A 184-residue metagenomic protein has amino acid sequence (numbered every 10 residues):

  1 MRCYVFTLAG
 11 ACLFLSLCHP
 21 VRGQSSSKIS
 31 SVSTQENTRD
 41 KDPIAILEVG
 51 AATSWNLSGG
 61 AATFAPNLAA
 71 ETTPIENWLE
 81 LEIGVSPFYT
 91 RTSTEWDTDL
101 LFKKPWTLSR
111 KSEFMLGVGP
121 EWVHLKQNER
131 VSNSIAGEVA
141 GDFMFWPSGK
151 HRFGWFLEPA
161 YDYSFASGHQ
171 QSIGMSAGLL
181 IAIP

Functional and structural regions predicted by a protein language model:
M1-Y4: Positively charged n-region of N-terminal signal peptides that target proteins for export
T7-S16: Bacterial N-terminal signal peptides
H19-T90, L180-P184: Short glycine/proline- and aromatic-enriched beta-strand/turn motifs that initiate or cap beta-hairpins
A51-A65, P87-W96, K126-S134, Y163-I173: Solvent-exposed loop/turn segments connecting transmembrane beta-strands in outer-membrane beta-barrel proteins
N67-G149, F153: Gram-negative (and chloroplast) outer-membrane scaffold detector with strong preference for beta-barrel transmembrane
V139-D142, D162, S176-L180: Transmembrane beta-strand segments of outer-membrane beta-barrel domains in Gram-negative and organellar OMPs
W155-A160: Internal, hydrophobic beta-strand segments that form the core of beta-sheet-rich folds
Q170-P184: Outer-membrane beta-barrel "beta-signal"
